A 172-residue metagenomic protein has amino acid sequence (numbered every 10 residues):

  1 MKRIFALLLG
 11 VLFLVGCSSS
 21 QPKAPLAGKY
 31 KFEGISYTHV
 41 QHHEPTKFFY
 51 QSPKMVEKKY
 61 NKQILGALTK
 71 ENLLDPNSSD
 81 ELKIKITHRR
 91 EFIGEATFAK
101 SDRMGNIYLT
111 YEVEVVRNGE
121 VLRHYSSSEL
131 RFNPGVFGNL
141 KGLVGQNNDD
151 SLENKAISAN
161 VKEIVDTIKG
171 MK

Functional and structural regions predicted by a protein language model:
M1-S19: Sec-dependent bacterial lipoprotein signal peptides
L8, K23-G28, D75, D102-M104: Sterically constrained small-residue positions within well-ordered secondary structures of folded domains
L9, L65, E112: Short glycine-/small-residue-rich flexible loop motifs, especially phosphate/cofactor-binding loops
V15-E71, T167-K172: A structural "domain/chain start" motif
P22-P25, K70-N72, F132-K172: C-terminal/domain-edge helix-coil "capping" segments
S52-V56, Y60, G105-I107, G145-A156: Extracytoplasmic/periplasmic, Sec-exported soluble proteins
Q63, V121-L122, V161: Bimodal feature
E71, P76-N147: Surface-exposed short loop/turn segments
